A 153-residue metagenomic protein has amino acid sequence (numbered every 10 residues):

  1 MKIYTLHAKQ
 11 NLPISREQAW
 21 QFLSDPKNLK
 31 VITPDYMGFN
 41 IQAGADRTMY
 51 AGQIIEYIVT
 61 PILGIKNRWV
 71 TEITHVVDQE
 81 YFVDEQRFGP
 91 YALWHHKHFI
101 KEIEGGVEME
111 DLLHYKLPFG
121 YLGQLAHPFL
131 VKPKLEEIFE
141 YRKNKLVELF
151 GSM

Functional and structural regions predicted by a protein language model:
M1-Y50: Hydrophobic ligand-binding cavity/cleft-lining segments
T5-H7, K66-V70, L93-H96: Short, surface-exposed coil-to-beta transition loops
H7-P13, N40, I58, E72 (+2 more regions): Generic structural detector for well-ordered beta-strands
L12-I14, P61-L63, H75, P90 (+1 more regions): Beta-strand elements of well-folded, non-transmembrane domains
S15-R16, T74-Y81, F99-E108: A short, structured loop/turn motif at beta-sheet edges
I41-F88, Y141-N144, E148-M153: Glycine-rich portal/gate segments that line the openings of hydrophobic small-molecule binding cavities
Q86-E137: Beta-strand/loop substructures that line and gate deep hydrophobic ligand-binding cavities in soluble
